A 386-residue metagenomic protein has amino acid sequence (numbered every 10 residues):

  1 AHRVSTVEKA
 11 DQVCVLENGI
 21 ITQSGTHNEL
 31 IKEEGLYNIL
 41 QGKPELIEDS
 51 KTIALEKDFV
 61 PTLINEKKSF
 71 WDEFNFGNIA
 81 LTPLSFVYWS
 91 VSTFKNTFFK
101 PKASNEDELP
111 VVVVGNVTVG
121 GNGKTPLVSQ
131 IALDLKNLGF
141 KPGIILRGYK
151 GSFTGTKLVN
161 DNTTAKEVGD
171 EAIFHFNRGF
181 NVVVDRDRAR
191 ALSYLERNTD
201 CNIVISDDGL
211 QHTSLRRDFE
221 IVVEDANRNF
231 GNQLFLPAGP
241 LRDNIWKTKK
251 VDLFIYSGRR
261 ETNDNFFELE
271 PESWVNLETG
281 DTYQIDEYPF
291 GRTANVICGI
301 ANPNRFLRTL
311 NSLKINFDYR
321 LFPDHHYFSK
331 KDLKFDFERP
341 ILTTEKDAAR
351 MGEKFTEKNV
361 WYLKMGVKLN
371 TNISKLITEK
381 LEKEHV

Functional and structural regions predicted by a protein language model:
R3, E8-D58: C-terminal portion of ABC ATPase nucleotide-binding domains
D11, V87, T125, H175 (+4 more regions): Residue-level signal for inorganic ion chemistry
K57-F74, N229-P340: C-terminal accessory "lid"/substrate-recognition subdomains
T62-P110: A transmembrane-helix-recognition feature enriched in membrane-embedded lipid enzymes and envelope glyco-/phospholipid
N96-D161: Walker A (P-loop) phosphate-binding motif
F140-K141, T199-C201, R217, G291 (+1 more regions): Short, high-confidence coil segments that cap the C-terminus of an alpha-helix and link into the following beta-strand
G151-N265, S273-V275: Phosphate/Mg2+-binding loops and adjacent switch elements in nucleotide/diphosphate-handling enzyme cores
P323-Y327, K358-H385: Short, flexible loop segments at boundaries between secondary-structure elements
